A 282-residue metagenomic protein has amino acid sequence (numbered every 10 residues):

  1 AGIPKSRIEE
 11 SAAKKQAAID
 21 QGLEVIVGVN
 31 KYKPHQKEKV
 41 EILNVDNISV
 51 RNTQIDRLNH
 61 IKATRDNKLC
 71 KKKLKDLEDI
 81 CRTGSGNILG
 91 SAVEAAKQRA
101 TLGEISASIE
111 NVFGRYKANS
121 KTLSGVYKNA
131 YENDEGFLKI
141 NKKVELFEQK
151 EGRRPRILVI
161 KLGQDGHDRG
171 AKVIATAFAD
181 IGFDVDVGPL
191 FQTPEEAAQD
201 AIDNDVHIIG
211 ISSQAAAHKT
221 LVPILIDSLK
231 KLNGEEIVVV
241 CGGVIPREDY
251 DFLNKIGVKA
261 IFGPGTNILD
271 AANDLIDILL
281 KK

Functional and structural regions predicted by a protein language model:
A1-K139, I202, V206-H207: Flexible, glycine-rich loop/tail regions that form catalytic "lids" or insertion modules at the edges of active sites
Q36-E38, Q98-E104, V112-Y116, Q164-D168 (+3 more regions): Flexible loop/turn segments at secondary-structure boundaries
G114, G152, N233-G234: Residue-level recognition of short, structured coil/turn motifs that connect secondary structure elements
D134-R153: Acidic, low-complexity intrinsically disordered tails
F147-E151, G163-G166, A177, A201: Replace "in large, NTP-powered and nucleic-acid-processing enzymes" with "in large, NTP-powered factors and other
P155-I157: Conserved hydrophobic helix-helix packing surfaces used for dimerization/oligomerization
A171-K281: Cofactor-cradling patches in redox/metallo enzymes
